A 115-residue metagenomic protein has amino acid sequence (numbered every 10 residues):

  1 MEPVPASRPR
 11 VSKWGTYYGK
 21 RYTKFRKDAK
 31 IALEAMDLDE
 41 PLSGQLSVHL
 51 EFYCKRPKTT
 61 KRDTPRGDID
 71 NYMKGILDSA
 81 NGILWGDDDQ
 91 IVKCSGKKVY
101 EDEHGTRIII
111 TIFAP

Functional and structural regions predicted by a protein language model:
M1-P115: Acidic, proline/glycine-enriched N-terminal capping motif
